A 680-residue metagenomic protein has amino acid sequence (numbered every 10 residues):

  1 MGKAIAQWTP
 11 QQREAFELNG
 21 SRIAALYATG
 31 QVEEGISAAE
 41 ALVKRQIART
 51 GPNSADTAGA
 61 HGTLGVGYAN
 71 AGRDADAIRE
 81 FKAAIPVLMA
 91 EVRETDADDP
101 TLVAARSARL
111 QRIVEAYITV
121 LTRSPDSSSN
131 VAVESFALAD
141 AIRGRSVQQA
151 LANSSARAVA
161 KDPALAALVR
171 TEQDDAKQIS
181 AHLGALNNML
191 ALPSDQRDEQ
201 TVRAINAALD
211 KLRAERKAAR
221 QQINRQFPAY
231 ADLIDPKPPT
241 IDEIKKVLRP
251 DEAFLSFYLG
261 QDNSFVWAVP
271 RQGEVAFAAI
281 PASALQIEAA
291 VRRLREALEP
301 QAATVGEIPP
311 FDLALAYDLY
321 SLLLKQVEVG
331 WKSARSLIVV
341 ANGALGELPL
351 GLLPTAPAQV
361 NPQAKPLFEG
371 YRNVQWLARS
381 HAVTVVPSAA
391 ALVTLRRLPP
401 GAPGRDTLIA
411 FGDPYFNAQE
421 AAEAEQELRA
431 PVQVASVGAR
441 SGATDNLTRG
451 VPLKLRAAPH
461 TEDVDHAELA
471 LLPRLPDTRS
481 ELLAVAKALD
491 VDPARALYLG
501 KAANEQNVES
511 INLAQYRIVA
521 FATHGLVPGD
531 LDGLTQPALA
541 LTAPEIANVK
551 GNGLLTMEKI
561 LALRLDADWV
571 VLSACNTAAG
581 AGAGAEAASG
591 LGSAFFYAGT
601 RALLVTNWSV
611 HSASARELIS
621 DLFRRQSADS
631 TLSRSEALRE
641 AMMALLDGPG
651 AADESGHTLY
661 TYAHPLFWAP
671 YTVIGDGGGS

Functional and structural regions predicted by a protein language model:
G2-P310, Y317, S321, K325 (+8 more regions): Alpha-helical solenoid repeat scaffolds used for protein-protein interaction
A207, F227-S680: Catalytic cores of enzymes
